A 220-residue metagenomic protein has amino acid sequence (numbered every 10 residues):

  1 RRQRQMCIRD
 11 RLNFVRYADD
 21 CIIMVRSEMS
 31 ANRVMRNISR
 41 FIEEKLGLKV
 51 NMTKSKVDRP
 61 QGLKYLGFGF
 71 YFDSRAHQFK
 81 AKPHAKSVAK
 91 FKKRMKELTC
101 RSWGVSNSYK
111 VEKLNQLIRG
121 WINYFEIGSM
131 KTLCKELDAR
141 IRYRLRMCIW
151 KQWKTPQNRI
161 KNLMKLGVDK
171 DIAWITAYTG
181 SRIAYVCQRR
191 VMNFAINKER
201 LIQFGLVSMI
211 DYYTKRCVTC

Functional and structural regions predicted by a protein language model:
R1-I8: Short, small-residue-biased leader/transition segments that mark boundaries at the very start of proteins
I8-R9, Y65: Structural motif
L12-K45, I122, E126-I127: Catalytic palm subdomain of template-directed nucleic-acid polymerases, centered on the conserved carboxylate motif
K45-R119: A conserved non-catalytic segment of reverse transcriptases and RNA-directed RNA polymerases corresponding to the late
K110-P156, I160-M164: Non-catalytic, peripheral interaction segments enriched in hydrophobic/basic residues
R144, I149, W153-C220: Extended C-terminal regions of large enzymes
